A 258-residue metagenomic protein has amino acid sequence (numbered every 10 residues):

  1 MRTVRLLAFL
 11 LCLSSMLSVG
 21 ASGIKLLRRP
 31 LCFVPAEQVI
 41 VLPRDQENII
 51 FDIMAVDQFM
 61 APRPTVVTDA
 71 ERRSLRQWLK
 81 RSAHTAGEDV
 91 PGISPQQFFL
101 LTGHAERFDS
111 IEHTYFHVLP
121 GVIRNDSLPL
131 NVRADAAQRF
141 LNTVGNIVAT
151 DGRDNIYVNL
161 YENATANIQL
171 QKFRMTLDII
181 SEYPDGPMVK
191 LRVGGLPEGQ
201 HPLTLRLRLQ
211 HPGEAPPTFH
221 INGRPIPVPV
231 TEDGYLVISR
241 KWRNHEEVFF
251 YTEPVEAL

Functional and structural regions predicted by a protein language model:
M1-L6: Positively charged n-region of N-terminal signal peptides that target proteins for export
A8-S18: Bacterial N-terminal signal peptides
S18-L258: Glycan-recognition and catalytic cores of secretory/periplasmic carbohydrate-active enzymes
